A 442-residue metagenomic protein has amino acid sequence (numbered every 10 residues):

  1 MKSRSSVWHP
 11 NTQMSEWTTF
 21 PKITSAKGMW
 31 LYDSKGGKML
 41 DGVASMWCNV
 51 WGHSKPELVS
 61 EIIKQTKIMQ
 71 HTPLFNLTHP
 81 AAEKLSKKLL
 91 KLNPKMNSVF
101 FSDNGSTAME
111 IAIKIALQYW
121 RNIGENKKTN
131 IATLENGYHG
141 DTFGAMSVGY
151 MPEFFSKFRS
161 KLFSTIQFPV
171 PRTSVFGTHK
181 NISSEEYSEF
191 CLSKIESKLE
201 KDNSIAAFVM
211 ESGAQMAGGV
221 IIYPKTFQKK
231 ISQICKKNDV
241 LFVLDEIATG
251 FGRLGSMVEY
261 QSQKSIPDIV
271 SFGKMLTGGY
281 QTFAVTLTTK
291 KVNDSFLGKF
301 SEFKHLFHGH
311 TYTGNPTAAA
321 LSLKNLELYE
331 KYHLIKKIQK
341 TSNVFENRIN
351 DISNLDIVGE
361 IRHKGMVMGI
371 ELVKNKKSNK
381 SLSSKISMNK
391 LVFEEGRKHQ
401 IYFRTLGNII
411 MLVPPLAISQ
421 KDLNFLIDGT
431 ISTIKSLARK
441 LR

Functional and structural regions predicted by a protein language model:
M1-R442: Conserved N-terminal phosphate-binding loop of PLP-dependent enzymes in the Aspartate aminotransferase
